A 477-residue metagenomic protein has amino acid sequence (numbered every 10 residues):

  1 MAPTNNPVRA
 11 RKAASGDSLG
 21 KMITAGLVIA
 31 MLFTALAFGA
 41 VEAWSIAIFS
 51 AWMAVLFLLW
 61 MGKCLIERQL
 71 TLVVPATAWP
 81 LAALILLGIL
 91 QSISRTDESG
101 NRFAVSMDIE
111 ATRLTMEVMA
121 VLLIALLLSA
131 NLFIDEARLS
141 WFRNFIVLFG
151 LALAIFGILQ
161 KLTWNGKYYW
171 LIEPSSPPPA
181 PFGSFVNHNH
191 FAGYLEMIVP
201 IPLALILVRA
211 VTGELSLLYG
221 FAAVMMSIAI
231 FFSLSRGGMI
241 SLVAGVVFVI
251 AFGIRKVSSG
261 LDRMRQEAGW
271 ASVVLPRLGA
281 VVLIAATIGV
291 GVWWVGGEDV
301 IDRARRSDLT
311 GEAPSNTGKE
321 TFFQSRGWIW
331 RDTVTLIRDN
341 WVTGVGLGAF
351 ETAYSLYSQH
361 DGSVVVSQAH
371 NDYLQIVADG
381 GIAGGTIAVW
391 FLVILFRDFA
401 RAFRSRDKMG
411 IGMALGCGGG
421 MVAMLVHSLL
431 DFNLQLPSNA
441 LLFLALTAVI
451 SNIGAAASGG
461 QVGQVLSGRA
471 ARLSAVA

Functional and structural regions predicted by a protein language model:
M1-L148, L205-G220, I250-A285, W293 (+1 more regions): Transmembrane signal-anchor hairpin modules in multi-pass inner-membrane enzymes, especially those that act on
A35-V41, N187, F232, Q375-G380 (+2 more regions): Membrane helix-loop boundary segments at the extracytoplasmic
S50-F57, V199-P202, V224, M239-F252 (+2 more regions): Hydrophobic transmembrane alpha-helices of multi-pass, membrane-embedded glycosylation machinery
I85-R95, V121, R138-P174, V186 (+1 more regions): Hydrophobic alpha-helical transmembrane segments
S94, I155-W164, I228-S233, G238-L242 (+4 more regions): A membrane-periplasm/extracellular boundary helix in multi-pass inner-membrane enzymes that assemble envelope glycans
M116, G166-L205, L234-G237, N371-I376: Membrane-interface segments at transmembrane-helix junctions in multi-pass inner-membrane proteins
N187, G311-S367, Y373-I376, G380-I387: TM-adjacent membrane-interface loops and short helices in multi-pass inner/ER membrane proteins
L218, I382-L415: Hydrophobic transmembrane alpha-helices and their immediate junctions
